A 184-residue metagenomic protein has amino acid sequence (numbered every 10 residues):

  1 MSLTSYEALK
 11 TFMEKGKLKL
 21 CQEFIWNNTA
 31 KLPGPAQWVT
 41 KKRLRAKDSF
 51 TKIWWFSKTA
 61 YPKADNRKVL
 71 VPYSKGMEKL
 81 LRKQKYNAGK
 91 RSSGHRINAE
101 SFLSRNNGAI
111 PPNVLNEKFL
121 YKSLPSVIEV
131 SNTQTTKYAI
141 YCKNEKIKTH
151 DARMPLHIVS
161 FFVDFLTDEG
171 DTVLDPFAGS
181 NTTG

Functional and structural regions predicted by a protein language model:
M1-G184: Core catalytic lobe of class I
